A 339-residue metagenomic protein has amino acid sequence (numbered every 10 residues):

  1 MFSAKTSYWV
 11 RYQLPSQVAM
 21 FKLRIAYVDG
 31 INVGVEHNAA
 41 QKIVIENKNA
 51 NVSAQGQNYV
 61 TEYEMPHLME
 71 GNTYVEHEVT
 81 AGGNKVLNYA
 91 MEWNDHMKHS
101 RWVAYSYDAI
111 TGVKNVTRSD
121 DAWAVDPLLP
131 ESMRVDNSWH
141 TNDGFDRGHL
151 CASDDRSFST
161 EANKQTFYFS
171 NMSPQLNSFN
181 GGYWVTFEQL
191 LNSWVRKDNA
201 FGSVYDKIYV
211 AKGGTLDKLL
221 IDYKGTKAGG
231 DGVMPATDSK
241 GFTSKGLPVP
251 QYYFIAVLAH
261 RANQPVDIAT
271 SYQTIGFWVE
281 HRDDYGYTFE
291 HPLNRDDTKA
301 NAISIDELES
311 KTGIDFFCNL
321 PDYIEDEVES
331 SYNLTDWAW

Functional and structural regions predicted by a protein language model:
A4-S16: Short, hydrophobic beta-strand segments
V18-W339: Domain-level detector for secreted/extracellular nuclease and nuclease-toxin modules, and for the ENPP-like C-terminal
